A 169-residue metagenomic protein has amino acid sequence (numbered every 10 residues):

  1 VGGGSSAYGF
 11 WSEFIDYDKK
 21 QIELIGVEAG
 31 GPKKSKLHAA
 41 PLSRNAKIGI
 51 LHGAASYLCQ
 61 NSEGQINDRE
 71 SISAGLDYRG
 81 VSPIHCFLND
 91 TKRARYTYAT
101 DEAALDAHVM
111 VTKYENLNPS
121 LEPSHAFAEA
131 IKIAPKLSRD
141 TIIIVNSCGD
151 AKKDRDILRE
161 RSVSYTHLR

Functional and structural regions predicted by a protein language model:
V1-L88, N146-S162: Glycine-rich phosphate/pyrophosphate-binding loop at beta-loop-alpha junctions
Y17, K136-L137: Alpha-helix C-cap/termination motif
Y78-K136: Active-site-adjacent helical/loop segments in soluble small-molecule enzymes
L137-R139, S162-V163: Short, charged/polar low-complexity linear motifs in solvent-exposed/disordered segments
I142-I143: Flexible, glycine-rich loop/tail regions that form catalytic "lids" or insertion modules at the edges of active sites
T166-R169: Conserved small/polar residues in nucleotide/adenosyl-binding loops
